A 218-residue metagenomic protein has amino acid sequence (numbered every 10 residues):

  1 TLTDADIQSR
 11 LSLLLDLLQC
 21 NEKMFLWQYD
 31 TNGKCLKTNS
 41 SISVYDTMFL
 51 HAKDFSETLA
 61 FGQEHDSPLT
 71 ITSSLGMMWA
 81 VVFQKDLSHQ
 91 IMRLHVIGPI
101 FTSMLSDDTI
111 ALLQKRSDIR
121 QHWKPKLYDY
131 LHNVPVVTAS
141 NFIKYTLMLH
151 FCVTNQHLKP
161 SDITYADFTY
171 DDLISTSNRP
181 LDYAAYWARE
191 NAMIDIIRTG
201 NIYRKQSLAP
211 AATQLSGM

Functional and structural regions predicted by a protein language model:
L2-R10: Signal-transducing coiled-coil linker helices
D6-I7, L17, Y29, K53 (+1 more regions): Hydrophobic, helix-rich cores of sensory/ligand-binding and other regulatory modules that couple small-molecule
L13-K34: Short N-terminal helix-loop-first-beta-strand/juxtamembrane motif that initiates sensory/input modules
C35-L50: Extracellular/periplasmic ligand-sensing ectodomains of membrane signal-transduction proteins
